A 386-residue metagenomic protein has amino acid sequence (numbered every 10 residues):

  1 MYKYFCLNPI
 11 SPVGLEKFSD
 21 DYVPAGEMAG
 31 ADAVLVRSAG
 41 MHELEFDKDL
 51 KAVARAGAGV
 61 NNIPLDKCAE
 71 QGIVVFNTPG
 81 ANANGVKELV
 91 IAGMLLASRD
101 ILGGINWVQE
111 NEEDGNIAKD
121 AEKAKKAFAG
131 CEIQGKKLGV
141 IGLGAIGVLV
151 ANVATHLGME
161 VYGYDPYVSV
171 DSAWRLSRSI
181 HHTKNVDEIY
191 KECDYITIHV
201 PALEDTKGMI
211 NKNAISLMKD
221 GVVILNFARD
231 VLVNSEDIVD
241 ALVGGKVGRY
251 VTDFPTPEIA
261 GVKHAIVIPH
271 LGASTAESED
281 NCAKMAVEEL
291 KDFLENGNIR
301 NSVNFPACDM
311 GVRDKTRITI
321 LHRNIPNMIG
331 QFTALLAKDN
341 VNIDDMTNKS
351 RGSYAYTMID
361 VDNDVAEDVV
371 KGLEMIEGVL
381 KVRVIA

Functional and structural regions predicted by a protein language model:
M1-T78, N211, L217, N234 (+1 more regions): An N-terminal-biased, well-structured beta-alpha scaffold segment characteristic of Rossmann-like dinucleotide-binding
A39-L44, P166-I259, S274: Rossmann-like adenosine-cofactor binding region
P79-K137, N301-V303: Phosphate-binding beta-alpha-beta segment of Rossmann-like dinucleotide-binding domains, i.e., the NAD(P)
K87-N106, N152-M159, K284-N298, T333-A337 (+1 more regions): Oxidoreductase and adenylate-handling cofactor-binding alpha/beta cores
K136, L143-G144: Glycine-rich Rossmann-fold phosphate-binding loop(s) that bind the pyrophosphate of adenine dinucleotide cofactors
G147-V148: N-terminal Rossmann-fold NAD(P) dinucleotide-binding loop
K212, D220-V312, Y356, A386: Rossmann-like dinucleotide-binding domain for NAD(H)/NADP(H)
R300, N304-A386: A conserved regulatory-domain signal marking ACT and ACT-like small-molecule sensing domains and adjacent regulatory
